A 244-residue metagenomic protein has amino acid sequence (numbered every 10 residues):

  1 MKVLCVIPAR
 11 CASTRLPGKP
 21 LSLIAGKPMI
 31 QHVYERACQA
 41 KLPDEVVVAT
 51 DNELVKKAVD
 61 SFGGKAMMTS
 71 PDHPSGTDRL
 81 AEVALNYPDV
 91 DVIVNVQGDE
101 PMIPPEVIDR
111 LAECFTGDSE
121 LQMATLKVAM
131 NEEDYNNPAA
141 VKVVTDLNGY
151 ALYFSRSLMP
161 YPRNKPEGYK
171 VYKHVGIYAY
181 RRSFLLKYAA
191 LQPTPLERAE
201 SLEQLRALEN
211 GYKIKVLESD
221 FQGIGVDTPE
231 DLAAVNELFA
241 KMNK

Functional and structural regions predicted by a protein language model:
K2-A49: N-terminal glycine-rich phosphate-binding loop and ensuing alpha1 helix
P43, D89-V90, D118-L121, Y212: Short, high-confidence coil segments that cap the C-terminus of an alpha-helix and link into the following beta-strand
V47, E53-E113: Short phosphate-binding loop-to-helix
T50-D51, I103, Y180, D227: A conserved hydrophobic position in a structured secondary element of the catalytic/binding core that shapes
I103-T194: Conserved core of the sugar-phosphate nucleotidyltransferase
Y169-K244: Conserved alpha/beta core of the MobA/IspD/sugar-nucleotide pyrophosphorylase nucleotidyltransferase superfamily
